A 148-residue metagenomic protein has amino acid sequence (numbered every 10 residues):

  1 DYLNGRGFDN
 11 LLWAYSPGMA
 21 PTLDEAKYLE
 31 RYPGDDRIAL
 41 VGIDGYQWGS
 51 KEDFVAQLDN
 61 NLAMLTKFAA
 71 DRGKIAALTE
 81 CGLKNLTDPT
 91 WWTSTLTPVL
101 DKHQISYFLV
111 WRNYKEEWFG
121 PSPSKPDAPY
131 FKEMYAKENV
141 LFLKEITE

Functional and structural regions predicted by a protein language model:
D1-K27, G73-L86, V110: Aromatic-lined carbohydrate-recognition surfaces of secreted/lumenal glycan-active proteins
R6-D9, Y32-R37, A69-D71, D101-H103: Extracellular/periplasmic catalytic domains that process cell-envelope and extracellular macromolecules
A14-S16, G42-G45, A69: Small-side-chain structural scaffolding
M19-P33, A56-F68, T90-P98: Alpha-helical scaffolding within the catalytic cores of extracellular/periplasmic polymer-degrading hydrolases
Y28-V55, W111: Aromatic- and acid-rich polysaccharide-binding/catalytic face of secreted or lumenal carbohydrate-active enzymes
R37, Q47-N60, M64-I75: Chitinase-like catalytic core of GlcNAc-active glycosidases
K74-E148: Substrate-binding cleft of secreted/luminal carbohydrate-active enzymes
